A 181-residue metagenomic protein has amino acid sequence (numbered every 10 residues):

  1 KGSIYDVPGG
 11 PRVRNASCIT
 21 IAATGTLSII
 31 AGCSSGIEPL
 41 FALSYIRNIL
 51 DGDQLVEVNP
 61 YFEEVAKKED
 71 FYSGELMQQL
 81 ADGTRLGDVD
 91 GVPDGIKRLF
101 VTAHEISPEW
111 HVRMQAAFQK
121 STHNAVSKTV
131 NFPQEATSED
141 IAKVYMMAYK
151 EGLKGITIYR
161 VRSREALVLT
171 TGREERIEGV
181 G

Functional and structural regions predicted by a protein language model:
K1-V13: Short glycine-cluster motifs
P8-P11, I19-G181: Catalytic alpha/beta core of large soluble enzyme barrels
